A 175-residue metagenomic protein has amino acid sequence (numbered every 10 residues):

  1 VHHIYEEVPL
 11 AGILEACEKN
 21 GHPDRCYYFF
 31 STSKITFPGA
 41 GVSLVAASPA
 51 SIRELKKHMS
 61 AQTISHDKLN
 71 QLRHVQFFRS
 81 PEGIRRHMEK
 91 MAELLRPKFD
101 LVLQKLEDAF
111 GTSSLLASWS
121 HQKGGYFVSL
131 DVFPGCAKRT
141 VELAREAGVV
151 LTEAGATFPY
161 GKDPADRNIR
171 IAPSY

Functional and structural regions predicted by a protein language model:
V1-P9: Catalytic PLP-binding core of fold-type I/II PLP enzymes
A11-K56, H66-L69: Active-site PLP attachment segment
C26, A117, V149: Short, conserved active-site loop motifs that form the nucleotide-linked donor/cofactor pocket
A47, S129-G135, L151-Y175: Conserved PLP-binding active-site segment of the aspartate aminotransferase-like
K56-Q62, S80-Q104: Structural signature of PLP-dependent enzymes
Q76-H87, E107, T112-L115: Inter-domain helical "communication" segments and dimerization helices that couple sensory or membrane-embedded modules
E89-L103, L115-D131: Conserved glycine-rich beta-strand-loop-beta hairpin in the small C-terminal domain of fold type I
T140-R145: Short amphipathic alpha-helices in soluble, non-transmembrane regions that often serve as interface/regulatory elements
